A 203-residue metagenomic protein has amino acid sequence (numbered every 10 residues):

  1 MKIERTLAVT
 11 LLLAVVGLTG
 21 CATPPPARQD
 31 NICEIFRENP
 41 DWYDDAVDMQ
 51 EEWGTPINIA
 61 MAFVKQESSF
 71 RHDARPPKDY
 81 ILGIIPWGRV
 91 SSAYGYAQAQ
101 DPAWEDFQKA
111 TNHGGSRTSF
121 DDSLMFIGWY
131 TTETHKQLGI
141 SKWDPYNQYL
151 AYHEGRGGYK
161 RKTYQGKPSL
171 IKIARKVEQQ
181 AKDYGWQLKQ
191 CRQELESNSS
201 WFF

Functional and structural regions predicted by a protein language model:
M1-A8: Bacterial N-terminal signal peptides that target proteins for export
T10-L13, S91: Short, functionally important structural connectors and interaction interfaces within domains
A14-V15, P26: Residue-level signal for mature regions of secreted extracellular proteins and peptides
G17-G20: C-terminal motif of bacterial Sec signal peptides marking the signal peptidase cleavage site
T23-F202: Catalytic glycan-binding domains that act on GlcNAc-containing polysaccharides
